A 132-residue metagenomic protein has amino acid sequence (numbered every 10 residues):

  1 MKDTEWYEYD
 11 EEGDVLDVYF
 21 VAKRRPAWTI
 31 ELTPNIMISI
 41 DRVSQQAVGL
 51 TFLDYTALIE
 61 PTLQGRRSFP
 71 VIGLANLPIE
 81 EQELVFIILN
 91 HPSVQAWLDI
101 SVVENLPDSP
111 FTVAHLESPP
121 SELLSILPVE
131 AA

Functional and structural regions predicted by a protein language model:
M1-N35, R42-V43, A57-Q64, S68-A132: Intrinsically disordered terminal and processing segments
L53-D54: A generic structural motif
